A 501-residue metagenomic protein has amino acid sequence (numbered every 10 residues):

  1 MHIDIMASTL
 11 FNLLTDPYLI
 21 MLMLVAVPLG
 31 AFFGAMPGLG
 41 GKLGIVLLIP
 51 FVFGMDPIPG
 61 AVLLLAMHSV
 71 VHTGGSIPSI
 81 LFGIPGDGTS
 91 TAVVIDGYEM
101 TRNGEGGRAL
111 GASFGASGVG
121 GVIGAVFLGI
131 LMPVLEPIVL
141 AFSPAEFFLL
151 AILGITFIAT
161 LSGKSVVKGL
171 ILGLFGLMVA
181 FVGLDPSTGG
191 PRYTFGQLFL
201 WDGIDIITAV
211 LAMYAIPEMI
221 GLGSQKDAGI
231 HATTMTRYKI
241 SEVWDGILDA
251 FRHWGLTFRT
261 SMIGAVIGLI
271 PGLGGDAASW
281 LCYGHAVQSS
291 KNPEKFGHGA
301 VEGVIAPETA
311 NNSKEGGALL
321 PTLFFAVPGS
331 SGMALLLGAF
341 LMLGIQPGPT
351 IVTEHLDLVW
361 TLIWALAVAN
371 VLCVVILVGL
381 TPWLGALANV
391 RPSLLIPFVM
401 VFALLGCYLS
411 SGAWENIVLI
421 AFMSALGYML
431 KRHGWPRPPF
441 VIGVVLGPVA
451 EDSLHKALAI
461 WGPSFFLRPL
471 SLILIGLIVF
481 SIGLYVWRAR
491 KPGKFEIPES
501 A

Functional and structural regions predicted by a protein language model:
M1-G60, L140, Y193-A300, G385-A386 (+3 more regions): Helix-loop-helix hairpins and the membrane-proximal interhelical loops of multi-pass alpha-helical transport proteins
M1-V62, N103-A112, S117, G121-M132 (+7 more regions): N-terminal alpha-helical transmembrane segments of multi-pass membrane transport and channel/translocase proteins
V27-G41, V71-G83, I158-G163, M262-L273 (+3 more regions): Transmembrane alpha-helix interface/packing and boundary motifs in multi-pass membrane proteins, characterized by
G41-F51, L64, S79-E99, I130 (+6 more regions): Re-entrant/interfacial helical elements at transmembrane boundaries that shape and gate the permeation pathway
L47, L81-A109, V134, S143 (+2 more regions): Flexible loop linkers connecting adjacent transmembrane helices in multi-pass alpha-helical membrane transporters
I58-V62, E99-A116, K291-G303, S331-A334 (+1 more regions): Membrane-interface alpha-helices at helix entry/exit sites of multi-pass transporters
S69-G74, G115-F127, L135, V179 (+4 more regions): Membrane-embedded alpha-helical segments of transport systems, primarily multispan ion/solute transporters
G111-D227, M342-G493: Membrane-embedded alpha-helical modules
